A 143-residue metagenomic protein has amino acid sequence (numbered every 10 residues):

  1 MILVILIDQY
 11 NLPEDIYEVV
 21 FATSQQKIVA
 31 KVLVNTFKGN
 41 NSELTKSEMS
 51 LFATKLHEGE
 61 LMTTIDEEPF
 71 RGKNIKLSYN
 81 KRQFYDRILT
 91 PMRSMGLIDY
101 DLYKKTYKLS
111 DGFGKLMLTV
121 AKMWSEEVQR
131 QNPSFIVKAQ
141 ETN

Functional and structural regions predicted by a protein language model:
M1, N40, K46-S47, L51-A53 (+1 more regions): Long, compositionally biased intrinsically disordered regions
M1-S42: Long, low-complexity, charged/polar intrinsically disordered regions in eukaryotic proteins
T45-K73: DNA-recognition alpha helix
I75-M95: Short amphipathic alpha-helical interaction segments
K104-S110: Minor-groove-contacting beta-hairpin "wing" of winged helix-turn-helix DNA-binding domains
G112-N143: Short, amphipathic alpha-helical interaction segments positioned at domain boundaries
